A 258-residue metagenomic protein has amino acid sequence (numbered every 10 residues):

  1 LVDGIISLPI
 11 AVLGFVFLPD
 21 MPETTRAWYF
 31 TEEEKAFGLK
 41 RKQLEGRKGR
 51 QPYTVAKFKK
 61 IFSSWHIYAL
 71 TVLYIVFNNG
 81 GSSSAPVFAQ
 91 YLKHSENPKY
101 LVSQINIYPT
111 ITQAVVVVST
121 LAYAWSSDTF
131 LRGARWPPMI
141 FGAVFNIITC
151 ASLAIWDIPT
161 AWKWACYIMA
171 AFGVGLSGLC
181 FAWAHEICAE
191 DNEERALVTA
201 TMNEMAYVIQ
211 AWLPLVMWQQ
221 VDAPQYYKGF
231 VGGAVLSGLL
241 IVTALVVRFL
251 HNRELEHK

Functional and structural regions predicted by a protein language model:
L1-S63, K228, G233-A234, G238-K258: Central mid-sequence intracellular linker of multi-pass
D3-I6, L73, M139-T149, C166 (+3 more regions): Residue-level signature of the transmembrane alpha-helical cores of Major Facilitator Superfamily-type secondary
I10, L73-S82, T112-V116, D128 (+4 more regions): Hydrophobic transmembrane alpha-helices of secondary-active solute transporters
A56-W125, F181, Q210-L215: Extracytoplasmic gate region of multi-pass secondary transporters
V118-A134, D222: Helix-to-loop junctions at the C-terminal end of transmembrane segments in multipass secondary transporters
L131-C180: C-terminal transmembrane helical hairpin of 12-TM major facilitator-type secondary transporters
G175-D191: Intracellular juxtamembrane helix-capping segments at the cytosolic ends of symmetry-related transmembrane helices
D191-Y226, G233-L236: A late C-terminal transmembrane helix in Major Facilitator Superfamily
